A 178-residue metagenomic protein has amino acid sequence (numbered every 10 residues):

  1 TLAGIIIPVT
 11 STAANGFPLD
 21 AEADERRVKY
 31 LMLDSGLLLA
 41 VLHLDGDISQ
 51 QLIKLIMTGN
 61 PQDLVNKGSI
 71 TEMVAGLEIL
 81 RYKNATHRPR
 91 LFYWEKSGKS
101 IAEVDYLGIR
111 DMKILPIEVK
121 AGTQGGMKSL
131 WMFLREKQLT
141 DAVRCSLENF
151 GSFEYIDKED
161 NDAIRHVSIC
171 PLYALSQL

Functional and structural regions predicted by a protein language model:
T1-A102, G108: Accessory nucleic acid-recognition modules appended to NTPase machines
L42-D45, S129, E154-I156: Short conserved micro-motifs at the rims of enzyme active sites and ligand-binding pockets
A75, I79, V104-T123, A142: Conserved catalytic cores of phosphodiester-cleaving nucleases, focusing on short active-site segments
N84-A85, F133-T140: Arginine/glycine-rich "motif VI" loop of SF2 helicases in the C-terminal RecA-like domain
G122-M132: Active-site-adjacent loop/helix micro-motif of nuclease/hydrolase catalytic cores
R144-S146: Short beta-strand/turn micro-motifs composed of small residues that flank or help shape donor/cofactor-binding pockets
F150-L178: Domain-level recognition of nuclease-like catalytic cores that cleave nucleotide substrates
